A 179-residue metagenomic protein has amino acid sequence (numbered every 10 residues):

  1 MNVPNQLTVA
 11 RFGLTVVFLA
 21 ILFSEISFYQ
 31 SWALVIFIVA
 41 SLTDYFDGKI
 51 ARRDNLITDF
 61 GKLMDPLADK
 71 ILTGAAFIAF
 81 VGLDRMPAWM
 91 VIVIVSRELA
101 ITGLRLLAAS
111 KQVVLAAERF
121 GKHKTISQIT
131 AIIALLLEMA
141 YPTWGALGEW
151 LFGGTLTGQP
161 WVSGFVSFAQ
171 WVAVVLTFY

Functional and structural regions predicted by a protein language model:
M1-Y179: Alpha-helical transmembrane bundles and membrane-interface segments of multipass inner-membrane proteins
